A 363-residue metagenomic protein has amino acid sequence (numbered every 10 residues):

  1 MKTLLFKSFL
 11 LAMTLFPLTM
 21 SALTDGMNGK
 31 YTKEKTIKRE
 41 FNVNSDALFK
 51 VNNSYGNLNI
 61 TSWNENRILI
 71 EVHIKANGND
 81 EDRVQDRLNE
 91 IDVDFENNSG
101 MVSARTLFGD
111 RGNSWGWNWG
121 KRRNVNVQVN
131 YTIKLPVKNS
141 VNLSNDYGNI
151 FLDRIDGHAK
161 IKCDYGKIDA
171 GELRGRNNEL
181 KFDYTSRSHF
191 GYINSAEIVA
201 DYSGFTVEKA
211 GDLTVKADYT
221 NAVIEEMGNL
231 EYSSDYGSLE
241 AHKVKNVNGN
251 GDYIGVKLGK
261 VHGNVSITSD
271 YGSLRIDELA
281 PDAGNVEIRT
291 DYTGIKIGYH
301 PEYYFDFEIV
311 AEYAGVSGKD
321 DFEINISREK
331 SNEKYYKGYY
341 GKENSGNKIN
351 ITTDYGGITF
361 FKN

Functional and structural regions predicted by a protein language model:
M1-N363: Intrinsically disordered, low-complexity terminal regions
